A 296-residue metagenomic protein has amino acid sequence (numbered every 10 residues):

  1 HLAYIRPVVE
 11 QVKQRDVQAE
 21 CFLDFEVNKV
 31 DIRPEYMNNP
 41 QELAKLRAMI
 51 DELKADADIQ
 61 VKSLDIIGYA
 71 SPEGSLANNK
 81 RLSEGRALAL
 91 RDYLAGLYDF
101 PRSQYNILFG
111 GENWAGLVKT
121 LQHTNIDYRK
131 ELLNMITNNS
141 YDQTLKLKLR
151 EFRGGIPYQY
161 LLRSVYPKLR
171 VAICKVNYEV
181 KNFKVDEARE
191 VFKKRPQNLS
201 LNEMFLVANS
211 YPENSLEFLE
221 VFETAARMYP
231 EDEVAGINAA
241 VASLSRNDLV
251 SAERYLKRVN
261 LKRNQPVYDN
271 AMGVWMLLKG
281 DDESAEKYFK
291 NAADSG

Functional and structural regions predicted by a protein language model:
Y4-V9, F25, V30-I67, A95 (+3 more regions): Periplasmic peptidoglycan-binding/anchoring modules of Gram-negative envelope and division proteins
S71-R170, C174: Periplasmic OmpA-like peptidoglycan-binding domain that tethers envelope proteins to the cell wall
P212-S215, R246, K279: Structural motif corresponding to the intra-repeat A-B loop/turn of tetratricopeptide repeats
A235-G236, Y268: TPR alpha-solenoid repeat register
